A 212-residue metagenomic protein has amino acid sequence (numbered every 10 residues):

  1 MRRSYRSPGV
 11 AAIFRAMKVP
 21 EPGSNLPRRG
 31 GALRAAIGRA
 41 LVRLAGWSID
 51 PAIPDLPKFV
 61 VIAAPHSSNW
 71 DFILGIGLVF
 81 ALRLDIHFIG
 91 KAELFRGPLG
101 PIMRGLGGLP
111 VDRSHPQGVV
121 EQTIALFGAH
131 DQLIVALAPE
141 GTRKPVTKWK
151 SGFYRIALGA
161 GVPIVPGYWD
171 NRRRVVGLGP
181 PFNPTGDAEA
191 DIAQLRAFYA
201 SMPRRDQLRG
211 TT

Functional and structural regions predicted by a protein language model:
P22-P27, A35, L44-S201, D206-T212: Soluble catalytic domains of membrane acyltransferases
